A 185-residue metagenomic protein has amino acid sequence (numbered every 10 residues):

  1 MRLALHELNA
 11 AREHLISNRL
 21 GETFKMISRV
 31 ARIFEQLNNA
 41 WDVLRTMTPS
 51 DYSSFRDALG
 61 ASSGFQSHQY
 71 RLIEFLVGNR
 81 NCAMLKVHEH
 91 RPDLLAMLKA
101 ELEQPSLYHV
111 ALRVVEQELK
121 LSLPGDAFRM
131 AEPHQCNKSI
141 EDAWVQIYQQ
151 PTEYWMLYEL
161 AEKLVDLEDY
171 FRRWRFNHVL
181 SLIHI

Functional and structural regions predicted by a protein language model:
L3-L37: Short secondary-structure subsegments characteristic of cysteine-rich extracellular domains
L5, F24-A31, S67, E74-V77 (+3 more regions): Generic structural concept
H6, Q36-S50, N79-K86, L107-Y108 (+2 more regions): Intrinsically disordered or highly flexible coil/loop and linker segments, enriched in small and charged/polar residues
L15, R19-R29, S54-F65, E132 (+2 more regions): Non-transmembrane, amphipathic alpha-helical segments
M26-P92: Extended amphipathic alpha-helical segments with heptad-repeat/coiled-coil character used for oligomerization, fusion
H90-H178: Internal, well-folded beta-alpha domain core
I183-I185: Conserved small/polar residues in nucleotide/adenosyl-binding loops
